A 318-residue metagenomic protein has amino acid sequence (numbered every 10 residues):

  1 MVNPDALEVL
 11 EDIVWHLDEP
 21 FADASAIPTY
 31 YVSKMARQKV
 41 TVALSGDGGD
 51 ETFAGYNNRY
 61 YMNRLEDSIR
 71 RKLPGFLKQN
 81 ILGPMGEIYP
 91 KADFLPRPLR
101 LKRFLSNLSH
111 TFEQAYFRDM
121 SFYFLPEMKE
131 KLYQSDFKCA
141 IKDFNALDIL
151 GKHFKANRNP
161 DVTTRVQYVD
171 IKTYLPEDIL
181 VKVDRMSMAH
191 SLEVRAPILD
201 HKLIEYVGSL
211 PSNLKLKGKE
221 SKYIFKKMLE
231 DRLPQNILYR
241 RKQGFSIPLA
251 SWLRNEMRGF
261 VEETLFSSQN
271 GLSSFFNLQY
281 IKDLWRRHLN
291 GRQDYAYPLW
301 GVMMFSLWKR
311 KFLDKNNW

Functional and structural regions predicted by a protein language model:
M1-L17, V42, K142-I149: A conserved beta-strand->alpha-helix junction
D5-E8, E51-F53, A196, S246-I247: Flexible loop/turn segments at secondary-structure boundaries
E11, Y30, K34, K227: Active-site phosphate/pyrophosphate- and oxyanion-stabilizing loops and adjacent acidic/basic residues in soluble
D12-H16, R37, R59-Y61, W252-R254: Short low-complexity, flexible loop/linker segments enriched in glycine and/or proline with clustered acidic
E19-A22, D67-K72, N213-K217: Short, polar/flexible loop-turn hinges at active-site or ligand-entry regions and domain interfaces
S25, V42-L44, L101-W318: Adenosyl-5′-phosphate
A26-M35, Y168: A conserved donor-nucleotide-binding helix/loop in the catalytic core of Leloir-type glycosyltransferases
Y31-A92, Y174, I179, V183-L203: Active-site adenylate/phosphate-handling loop in enzymes that bind or generate adenylated species
